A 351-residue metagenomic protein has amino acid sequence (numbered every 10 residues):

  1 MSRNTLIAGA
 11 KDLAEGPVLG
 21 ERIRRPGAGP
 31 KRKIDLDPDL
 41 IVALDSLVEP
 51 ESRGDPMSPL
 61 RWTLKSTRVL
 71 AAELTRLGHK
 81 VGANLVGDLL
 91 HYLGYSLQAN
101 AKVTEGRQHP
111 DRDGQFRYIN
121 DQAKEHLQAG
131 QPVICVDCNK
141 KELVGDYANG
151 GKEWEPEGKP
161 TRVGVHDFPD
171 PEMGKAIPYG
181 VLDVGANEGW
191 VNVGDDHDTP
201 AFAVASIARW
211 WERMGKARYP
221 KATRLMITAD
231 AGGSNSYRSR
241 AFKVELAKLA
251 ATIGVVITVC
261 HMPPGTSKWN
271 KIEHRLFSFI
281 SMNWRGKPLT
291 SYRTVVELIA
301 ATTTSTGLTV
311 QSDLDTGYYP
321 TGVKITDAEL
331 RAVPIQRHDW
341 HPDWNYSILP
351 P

Functional and structural regions predicted by a protein language model:
M1-A8, T75-L85: Short, basic interhelical loop/turn and adjoining N-cap of the next helix at nucleic-acid- or acidic-partner-contacting
L6-D12, L47, L89, L93: Residues in the recognition helix of alpha-helical DNA-binding motifs
L13-R32, L97-Q108: Short Lys/Arg-enriched helix C-cap and helix-to-coil transition segments that create basic nucleic-acid-contact patches
P26-V81: A short, amphipathic alpha-helix used for macromolecular contacts
N84-T161: Charge-mixed, compositionally biased segments that are often intrinsically disordered regulatory tracts
T161-T228, G232-G233: Electropositive, glycine- and tryptophan-enriched low-complexity nucleic-acid-binding patches
Y237, V259-S281: RNase H-like two-metal-ion nuclease catalytic core shared by retroviral integrases and related mobile-element nucleases
G286-P351: C-terminal accessory extensions appended to soluble enzyme cores
